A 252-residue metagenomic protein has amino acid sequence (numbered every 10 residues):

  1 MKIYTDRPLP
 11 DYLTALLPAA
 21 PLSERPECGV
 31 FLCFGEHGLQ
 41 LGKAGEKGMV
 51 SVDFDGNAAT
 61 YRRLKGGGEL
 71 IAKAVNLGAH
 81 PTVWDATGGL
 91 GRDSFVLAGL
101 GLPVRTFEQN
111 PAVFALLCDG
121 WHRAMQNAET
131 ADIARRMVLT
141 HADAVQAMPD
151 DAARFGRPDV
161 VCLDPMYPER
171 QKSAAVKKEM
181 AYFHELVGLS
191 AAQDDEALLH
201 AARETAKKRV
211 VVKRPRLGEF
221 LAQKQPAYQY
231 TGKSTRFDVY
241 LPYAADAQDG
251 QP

Functional and structural regions predicted by a protein language model:
M1-V83, G99, D151, G250-P252: S-adenosyl-L-methionine
C28, H80, R157-P158, K207: Local beta-strand N-terminus motif with an aromatic residue
W84, R105: Conserved beta-strand positions in the Rossmann-like core of class I SAM-dependent methyltransferases
T87: Conserved S-adenosyl-L-methionine
L90-L102: Conserved SAM-binding loop of SAM-dependent methyltransferases across substrates and taxa, primarily the Class I
F107-V160: S-adenosyl-L-methionine
P165-L198: Mobile active-site "lid"/loop adjacent to the S-adenosyl-L-methionine
D194-P242: Conserved Class I SAM-dependent methyltransferase catalytic core
